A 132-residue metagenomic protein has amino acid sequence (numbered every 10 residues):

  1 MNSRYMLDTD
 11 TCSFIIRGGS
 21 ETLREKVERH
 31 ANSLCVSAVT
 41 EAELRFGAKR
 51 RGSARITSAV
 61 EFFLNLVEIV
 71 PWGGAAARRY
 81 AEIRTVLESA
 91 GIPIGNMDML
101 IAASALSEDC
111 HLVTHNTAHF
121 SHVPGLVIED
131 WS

Functional and structural regions predicted by a protein language model:
M1-V36, T40, F46-L64, S89: Short, well-structured N-terminal submotif of metal-dependent ribonuclease cores
N2-S3, A118, I128-D130: Short, C-terminally biased terminal segments at protein or domain edges
S3, E68-V113: Active-site neighborhoods of divalent-metal-dependent phosphate/nucleic-acid chemistry enzymes
D8-T9, L44, Y80, A105 (+1 more regions): Generic structural signal for small/hydrophobic residues in well-ordered secondary structure, especially within
T11-C12, T40, A76, I101 (+1 more regions): Alpha-helix capping/helix-boundary segments
A38-T40, G73, N116, S132: Residues at the C-termini of beta-strands that transition into short coil/loop
